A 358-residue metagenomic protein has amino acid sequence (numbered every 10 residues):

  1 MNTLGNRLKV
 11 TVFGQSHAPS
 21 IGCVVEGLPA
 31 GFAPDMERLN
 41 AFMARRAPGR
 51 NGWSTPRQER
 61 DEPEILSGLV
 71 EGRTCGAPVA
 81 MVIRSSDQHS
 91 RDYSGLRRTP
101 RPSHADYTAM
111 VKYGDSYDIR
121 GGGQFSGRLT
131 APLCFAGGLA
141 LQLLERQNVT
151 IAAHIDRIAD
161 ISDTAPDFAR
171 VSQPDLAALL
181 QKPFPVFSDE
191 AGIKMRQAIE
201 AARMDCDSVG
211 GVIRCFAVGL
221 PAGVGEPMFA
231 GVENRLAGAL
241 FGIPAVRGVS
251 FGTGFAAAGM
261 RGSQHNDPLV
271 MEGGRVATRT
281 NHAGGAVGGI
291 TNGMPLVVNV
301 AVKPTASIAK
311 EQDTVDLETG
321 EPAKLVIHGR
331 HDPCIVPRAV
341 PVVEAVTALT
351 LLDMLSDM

Functional and structural regions predicted by a protein language model:
M1-M358: Generic N-terminal targeting/processing segments that precede catalytic cores or assembly contacts
